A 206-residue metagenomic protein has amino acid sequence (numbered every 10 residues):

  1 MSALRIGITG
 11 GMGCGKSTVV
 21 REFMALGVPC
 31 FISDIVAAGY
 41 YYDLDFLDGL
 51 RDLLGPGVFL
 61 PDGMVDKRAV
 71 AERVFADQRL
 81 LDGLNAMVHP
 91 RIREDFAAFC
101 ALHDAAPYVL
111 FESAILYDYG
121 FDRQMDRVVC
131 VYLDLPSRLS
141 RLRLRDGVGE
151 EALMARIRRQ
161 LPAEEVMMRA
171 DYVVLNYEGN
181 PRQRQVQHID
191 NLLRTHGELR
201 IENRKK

Functional and structural regions predicted by a protein language model:
I8: Hydrophobic anchor at the beta1->P-loop junction of P-loop NTPases
G11, F23: P-loop (Walker A) phosphate-binding loop of NTP-binding proteins
C14: ATP-binding Walker
S17: Walker A/P-loop
A25-S33: Post-Walker A helix-loop "phosphate-sensing" segment adjacent to the P-loop in P-loop NTPases
I35, G39-P107: ATP-dependent small-molecule kinase phosphotransfer cores that center on conserved nucleotide phosphate-binding segments
A98-Y108, D122-V131, L135-V148, P162-K206: NTP-dependent small-molecule kinase module
